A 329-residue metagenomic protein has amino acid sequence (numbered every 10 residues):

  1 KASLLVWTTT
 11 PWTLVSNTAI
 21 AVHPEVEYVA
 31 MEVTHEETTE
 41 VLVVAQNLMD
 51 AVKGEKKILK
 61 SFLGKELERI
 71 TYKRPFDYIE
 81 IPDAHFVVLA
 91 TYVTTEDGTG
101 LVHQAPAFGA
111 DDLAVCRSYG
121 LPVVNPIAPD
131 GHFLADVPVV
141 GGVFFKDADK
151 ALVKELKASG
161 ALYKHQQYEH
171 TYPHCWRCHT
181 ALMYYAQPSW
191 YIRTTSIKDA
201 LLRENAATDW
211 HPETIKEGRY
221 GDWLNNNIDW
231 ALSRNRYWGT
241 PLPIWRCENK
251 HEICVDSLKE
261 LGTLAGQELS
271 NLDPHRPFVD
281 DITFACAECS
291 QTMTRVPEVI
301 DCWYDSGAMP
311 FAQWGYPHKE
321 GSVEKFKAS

Functional and structural regions predicted by a protein language model:
K1-V15, E27, H35-E37, E66-R69 (+5 more regions): Residue patterns forming the tRNA-binding/recognition surfaces of aminoacyl-tRNA synthetases and related DALR
N17-T18, I58-S61, L89-T91, D111-L113 (+4 more regions): Generic recognition of flexible, low-complexity loop/linker segments
I20-P24: Phosphate-backbone binding and catalysis cores of DNA-processing enzymes
Y28-V33, T39-R74, V296: Carboxylate/His-rich catalytic cores and anion/metal-binding grooves
H35-T39, K57-S61, L162, Q167 (+1 more regions): Basic, alpha-helical terminal appendages of large translation-related enzymes
E80-V88: Short, ligand-facing micro-motifs at secondary-structure edges
Y119-G131, R236-W238, V255-D256, E260-S329: Alpha-helical recognition segments enriched in aromatics with Gly/Pro capping that present substrate-recognition
